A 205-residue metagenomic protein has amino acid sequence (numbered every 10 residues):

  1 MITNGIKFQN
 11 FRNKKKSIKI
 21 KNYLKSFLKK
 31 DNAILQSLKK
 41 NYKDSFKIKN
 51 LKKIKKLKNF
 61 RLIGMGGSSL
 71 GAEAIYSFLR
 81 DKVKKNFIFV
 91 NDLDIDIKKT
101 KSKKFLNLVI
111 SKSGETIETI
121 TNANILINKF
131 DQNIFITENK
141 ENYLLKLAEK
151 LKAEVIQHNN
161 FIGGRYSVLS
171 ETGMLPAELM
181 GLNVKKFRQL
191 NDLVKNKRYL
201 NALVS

Functional and structural regions predicted by a protein language model:
M1-F46, L51-K52: Extended, charge-enriched "interface" segments that sit outside catalytic cores
F11-F27, P176-F187, R198-Y199: Short secondary-structure boundary segments
K40-K43, N50, L182-R188, N196-S205: Acidic catalytic cores of enzymes that act on phosphate-bearing nucleotides/polynucleotides
I48-N50, D92-K101, A202-S205: Short, charged beta->alpha transition segments
K55-K197: Glycine-rich phosphate-binding loops that contact phosphosugars or nucleotide phosphates
